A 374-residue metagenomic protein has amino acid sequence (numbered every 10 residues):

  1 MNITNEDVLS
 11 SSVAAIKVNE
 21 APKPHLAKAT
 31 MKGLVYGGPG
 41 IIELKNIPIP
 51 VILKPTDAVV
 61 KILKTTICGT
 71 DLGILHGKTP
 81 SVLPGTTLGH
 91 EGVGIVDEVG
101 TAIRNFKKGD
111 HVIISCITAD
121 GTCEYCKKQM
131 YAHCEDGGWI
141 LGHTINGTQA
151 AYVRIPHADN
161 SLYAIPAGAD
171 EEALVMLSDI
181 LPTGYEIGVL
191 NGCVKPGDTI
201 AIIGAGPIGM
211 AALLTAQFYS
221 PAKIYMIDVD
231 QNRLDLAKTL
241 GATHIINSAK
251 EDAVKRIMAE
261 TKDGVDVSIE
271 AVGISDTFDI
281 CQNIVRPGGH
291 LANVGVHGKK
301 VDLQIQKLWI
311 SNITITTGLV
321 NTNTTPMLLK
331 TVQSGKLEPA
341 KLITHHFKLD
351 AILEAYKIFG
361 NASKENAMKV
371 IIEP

Functional and structural regions predicted by a protein language model:
N2-A29, G33, D263, S275 (+2 more regions): C-terminal hydrophobic helical "lid"/dimerization subdomain of Rossmann-like NAD(P)H-dependent oxidoreductases
I3-E6, N191-K195, D235-T314, L353 (+1 more regions): Glycine-rich cofactor phosphate-binding loops and adjacent beta1-alpha1 units of small-molecule cofactor enzyme domains
P48-T65, K78-E124, P166-A169: Glycine-rich beta-strand-centered segment in the early N-terminal region that forms part of a ligand/cofactor-binding
L53-K54, K107, K195, R286 (+1 more regions): Residue-level recognition of short, solvent-exposed, well-ordered loop/turn junctions that link secondary-structure
V112, A169-E251, K255: Mid-domain Rossmann-like dinucleotide-binding core that forms the NAD(H)/NADP(H) cofactor-binding site
D120-I203, A340: NAD(P)H dinucleotide-binding glycine-rich loop of Rossmann-like/cofactor-binding domains, especially the beta1-alpha1
D228, G295, L319: Conserved acidic E/D residue at the C-terminus of a beta-strand in Rossmann-like folds
H290-A292, D302-L342: Rossmann-fold dehydrogenase core element
